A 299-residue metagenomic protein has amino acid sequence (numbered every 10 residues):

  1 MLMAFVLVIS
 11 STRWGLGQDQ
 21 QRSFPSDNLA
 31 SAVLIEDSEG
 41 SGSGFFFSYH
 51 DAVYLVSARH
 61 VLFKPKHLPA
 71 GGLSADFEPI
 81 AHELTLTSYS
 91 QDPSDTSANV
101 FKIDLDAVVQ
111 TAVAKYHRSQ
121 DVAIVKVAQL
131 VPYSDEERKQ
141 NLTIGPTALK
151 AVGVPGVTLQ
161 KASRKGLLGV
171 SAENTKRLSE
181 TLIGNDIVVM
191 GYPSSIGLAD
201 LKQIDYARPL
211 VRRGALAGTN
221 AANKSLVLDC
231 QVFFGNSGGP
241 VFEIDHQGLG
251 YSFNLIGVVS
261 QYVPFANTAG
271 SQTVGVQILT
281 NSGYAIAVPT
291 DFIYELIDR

Functional and structural regions predicted by a protein language model:
L2-S10: Bacterial N-terminal signal peptides
T12-G17: Sec/Tat signal peptide C-region and signal peptidase I cleavage site
Q18-R22, D135, Q140-A148, V152-G238 (+3 more regions): Flexible, gly/ser-rich surface segments that form the specificity/activation loops bordering the active-site cleft
S23-D95, N99-D104, A128-L130, S179 (+4 more regions): Catalytic histidine site
S41-G42, H117-V122, V211-R213, L255: Extracellular structured ligand-interaction cores
V53, D121-A123, L226: Short beta-strand micro-motifs in enzyme catalytic cores
A98-G166: Hydrophobic alpha-helical segments and helix pairs
T268-R299: PDZ/PDZ-like groove recognition
